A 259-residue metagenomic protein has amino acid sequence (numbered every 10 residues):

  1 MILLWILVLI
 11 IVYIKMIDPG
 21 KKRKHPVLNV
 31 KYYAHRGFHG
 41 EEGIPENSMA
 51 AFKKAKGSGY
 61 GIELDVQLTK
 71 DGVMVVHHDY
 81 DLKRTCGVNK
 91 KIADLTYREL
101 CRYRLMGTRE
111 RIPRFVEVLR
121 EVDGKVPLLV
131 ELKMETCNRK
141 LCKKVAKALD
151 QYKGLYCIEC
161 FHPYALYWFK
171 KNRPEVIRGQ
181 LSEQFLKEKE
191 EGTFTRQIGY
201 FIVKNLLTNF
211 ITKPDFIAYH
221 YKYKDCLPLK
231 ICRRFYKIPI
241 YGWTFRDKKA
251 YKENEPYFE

Functional and structural regions predicted by a protein language model:
M1-E259: Phosphate-group recognition and catalysis centered on beta-loop-alpha active-site segments
